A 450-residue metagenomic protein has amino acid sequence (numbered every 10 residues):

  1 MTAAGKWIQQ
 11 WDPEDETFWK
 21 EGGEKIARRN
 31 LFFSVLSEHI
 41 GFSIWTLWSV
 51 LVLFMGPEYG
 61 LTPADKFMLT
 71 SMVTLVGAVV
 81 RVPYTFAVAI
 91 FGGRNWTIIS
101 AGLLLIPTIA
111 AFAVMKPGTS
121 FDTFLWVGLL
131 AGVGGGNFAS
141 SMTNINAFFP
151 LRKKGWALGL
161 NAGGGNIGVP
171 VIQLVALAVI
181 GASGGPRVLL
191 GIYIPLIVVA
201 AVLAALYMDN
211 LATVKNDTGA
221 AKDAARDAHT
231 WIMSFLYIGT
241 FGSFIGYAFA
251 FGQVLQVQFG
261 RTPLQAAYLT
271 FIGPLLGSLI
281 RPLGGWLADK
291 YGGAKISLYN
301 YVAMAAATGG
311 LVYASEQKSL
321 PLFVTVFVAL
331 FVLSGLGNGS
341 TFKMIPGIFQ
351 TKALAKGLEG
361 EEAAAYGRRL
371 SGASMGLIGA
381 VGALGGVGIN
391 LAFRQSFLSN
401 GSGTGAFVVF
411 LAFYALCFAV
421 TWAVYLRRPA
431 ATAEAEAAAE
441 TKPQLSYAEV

Functional and structural regions predicted by a protein language model:
W48-L53, A228-S278, P282, N338 (+2 more regions): Extracytoplasmic gate region of multi-pass secondary transporters
S71-F86, F271-G284: Central cavity-lining transmembrane alpha-helices of secondary-active solute carriers, predominantly the Major
V79-F121: Conserved MFS/SLC helix-loop-helix module at the cytosolic interface between two early adjacent transmembrane helices
G102-P117, V302-K318: C-terminal ends and interior cores of transmembrane alpha-helices in multi-pass membrane transporters/permeases
F121-G136, P321-N338: Hydrophobic core of transmembrane alpha-helices in multi-pass small-molecule transporters, especially MFS/SLC-type
F124-G164: Cytoplasmic helix-loop-helix junction between adjacent transmembrane helices in 12-TM secondary transporters
G155-V175, M375-I389: Glycine-rich segments within core transmembrane alpha-helices of 12-TM secondary carriers
N161-D209: Helix-loop-helix hairpin linking two adjacent transmembrane segments in secondary transporters
